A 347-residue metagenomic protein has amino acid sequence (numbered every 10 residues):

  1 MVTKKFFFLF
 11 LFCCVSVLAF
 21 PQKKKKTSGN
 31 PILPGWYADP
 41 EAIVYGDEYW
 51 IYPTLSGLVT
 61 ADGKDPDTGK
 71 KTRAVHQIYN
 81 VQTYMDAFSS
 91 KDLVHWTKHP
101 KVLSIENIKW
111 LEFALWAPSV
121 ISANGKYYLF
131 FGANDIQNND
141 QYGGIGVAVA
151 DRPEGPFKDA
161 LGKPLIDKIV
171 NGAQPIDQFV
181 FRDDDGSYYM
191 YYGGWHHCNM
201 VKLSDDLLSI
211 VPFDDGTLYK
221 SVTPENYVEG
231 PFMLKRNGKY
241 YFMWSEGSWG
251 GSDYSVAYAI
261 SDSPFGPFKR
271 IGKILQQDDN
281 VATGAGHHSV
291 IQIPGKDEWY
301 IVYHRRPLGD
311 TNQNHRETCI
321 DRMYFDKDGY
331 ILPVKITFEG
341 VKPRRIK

Functional and structural regions predicted by a protein language model:
M1-F8: Bacterial N-terminal signal peptides that target proteins for export
L9-F10, K101: Intrinsically disordered, low-complexity segments enriched in polar/charged small residues
L11-F20: Hydrophobic h-region of N-terminal signal peptides that target proteins for export in Gram-negative bacteria
F20-K347: Carbohydrate-active catalytic/glycan-binding domains of CAZyme proteins, especially the secreted or lumenal ectodomains
